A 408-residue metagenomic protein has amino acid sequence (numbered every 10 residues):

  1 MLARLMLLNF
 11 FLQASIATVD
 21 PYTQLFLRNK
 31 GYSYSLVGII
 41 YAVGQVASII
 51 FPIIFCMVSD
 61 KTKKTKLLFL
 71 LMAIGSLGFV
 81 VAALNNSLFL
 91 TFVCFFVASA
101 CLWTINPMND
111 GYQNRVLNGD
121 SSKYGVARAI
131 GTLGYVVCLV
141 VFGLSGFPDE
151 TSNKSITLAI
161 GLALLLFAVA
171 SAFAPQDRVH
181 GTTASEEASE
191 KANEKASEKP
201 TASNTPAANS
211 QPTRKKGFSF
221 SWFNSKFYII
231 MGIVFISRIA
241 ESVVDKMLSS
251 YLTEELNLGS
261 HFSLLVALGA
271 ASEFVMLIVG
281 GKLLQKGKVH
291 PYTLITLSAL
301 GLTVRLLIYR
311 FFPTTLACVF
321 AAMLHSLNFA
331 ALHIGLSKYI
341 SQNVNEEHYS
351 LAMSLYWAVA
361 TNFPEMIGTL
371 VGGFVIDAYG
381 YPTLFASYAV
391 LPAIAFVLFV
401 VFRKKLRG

Functional and structural regions predicted by a protein language model:
M1-S48, K226-L265, H333: Helix-loop boundary and gating motifs at the non-cytosolic
F10, L88-N106, F235, A317-A331: Hydrophobic core of transmembrane alpha-helices in multi-pass small-molecule transporters, especially MFS/SLC-type
I50-K63, G146-F147, M276-H290, I376-D377: Helix-to-loop junctions at the C-terminal end of transmembrane segments in multipass secondary transporters
K66-V80, T293-I308: Structural signature of the two symmetry-related core transmembrane helices
F96-I130: Cytoplasmic helix-loop-helix junction between adjacent transmembrane helices in 12-TM secondary transporters
S155-A172, L384-F402: Symmetry-related core transmembrane helices of the 12-TM Major Facilitator Superfamily/SLC fold
A174-G232: Juxtamembrane intracellular "pre-TM" segments in multi-pass secondary transporters
H348-A378: A late C-terminal transmembrane helix in Major Facilitator Superfamily
